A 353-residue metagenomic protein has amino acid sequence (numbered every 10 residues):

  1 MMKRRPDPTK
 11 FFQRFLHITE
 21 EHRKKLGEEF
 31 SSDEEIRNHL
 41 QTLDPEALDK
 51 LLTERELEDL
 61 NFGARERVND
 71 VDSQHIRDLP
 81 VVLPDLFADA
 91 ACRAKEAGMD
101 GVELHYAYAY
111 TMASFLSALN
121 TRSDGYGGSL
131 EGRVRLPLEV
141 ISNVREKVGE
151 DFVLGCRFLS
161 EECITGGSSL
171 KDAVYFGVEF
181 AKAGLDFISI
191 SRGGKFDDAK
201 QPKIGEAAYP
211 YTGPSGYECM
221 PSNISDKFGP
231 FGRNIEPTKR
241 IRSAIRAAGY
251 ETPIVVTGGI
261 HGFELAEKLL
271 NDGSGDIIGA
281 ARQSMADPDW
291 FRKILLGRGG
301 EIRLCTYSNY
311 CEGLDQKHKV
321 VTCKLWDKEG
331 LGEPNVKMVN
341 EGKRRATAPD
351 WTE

Functional and structural regions predicted by a protein language model:
M1-E353: Flavin-dependent oxidoreductase catalytic cores
